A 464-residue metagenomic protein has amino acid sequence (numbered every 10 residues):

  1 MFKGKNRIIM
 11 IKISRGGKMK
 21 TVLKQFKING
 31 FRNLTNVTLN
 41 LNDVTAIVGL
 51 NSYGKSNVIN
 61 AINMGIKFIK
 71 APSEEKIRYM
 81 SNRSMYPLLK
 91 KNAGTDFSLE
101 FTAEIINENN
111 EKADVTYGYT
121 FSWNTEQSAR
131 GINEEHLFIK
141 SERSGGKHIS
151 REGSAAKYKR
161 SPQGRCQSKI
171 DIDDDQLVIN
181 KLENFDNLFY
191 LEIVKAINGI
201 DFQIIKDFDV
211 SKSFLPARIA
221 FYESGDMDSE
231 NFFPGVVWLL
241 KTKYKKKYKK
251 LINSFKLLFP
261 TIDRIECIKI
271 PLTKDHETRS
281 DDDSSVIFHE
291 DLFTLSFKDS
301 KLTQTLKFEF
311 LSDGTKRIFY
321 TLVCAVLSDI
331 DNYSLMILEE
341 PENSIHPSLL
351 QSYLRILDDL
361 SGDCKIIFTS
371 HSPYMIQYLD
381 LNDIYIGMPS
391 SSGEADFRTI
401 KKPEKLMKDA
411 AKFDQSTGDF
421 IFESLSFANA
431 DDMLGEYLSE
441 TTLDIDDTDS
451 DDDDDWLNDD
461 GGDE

Functional and structural regions predicted by a protein language model:
F2-E74, I287-E464: Switch/communication elements of ASCE P-loop NTPase nucleotide-binding domains
S14, N60-E126: Conserved P-loop NTP-binding catalytic core
K24, F97-F101, V115-Y119, N133 (+2 more regions): Hydrophobic residues positioned within well-ordered beta-strands of beta-sheet architectures
G30, F101-N109, I139, F297-K301: Short acidic, glycine-rich loop/turn motifs
F97-L99, R130-E142, K157, F293-D299 (+1 more regions): Short polybasic amphipathic segments
E111-E266: Electropositive, glycine-dotted interaction segments that contact anionic polymers or phosphate-rich ligands
F255-T261, C267, F297, L335 (+1 more regions): Extended mid-to-C-terminal alpha-helical interaction segments
D263-D283, F288: Long, charged, glycine-rich C-terminal linkers/tails
